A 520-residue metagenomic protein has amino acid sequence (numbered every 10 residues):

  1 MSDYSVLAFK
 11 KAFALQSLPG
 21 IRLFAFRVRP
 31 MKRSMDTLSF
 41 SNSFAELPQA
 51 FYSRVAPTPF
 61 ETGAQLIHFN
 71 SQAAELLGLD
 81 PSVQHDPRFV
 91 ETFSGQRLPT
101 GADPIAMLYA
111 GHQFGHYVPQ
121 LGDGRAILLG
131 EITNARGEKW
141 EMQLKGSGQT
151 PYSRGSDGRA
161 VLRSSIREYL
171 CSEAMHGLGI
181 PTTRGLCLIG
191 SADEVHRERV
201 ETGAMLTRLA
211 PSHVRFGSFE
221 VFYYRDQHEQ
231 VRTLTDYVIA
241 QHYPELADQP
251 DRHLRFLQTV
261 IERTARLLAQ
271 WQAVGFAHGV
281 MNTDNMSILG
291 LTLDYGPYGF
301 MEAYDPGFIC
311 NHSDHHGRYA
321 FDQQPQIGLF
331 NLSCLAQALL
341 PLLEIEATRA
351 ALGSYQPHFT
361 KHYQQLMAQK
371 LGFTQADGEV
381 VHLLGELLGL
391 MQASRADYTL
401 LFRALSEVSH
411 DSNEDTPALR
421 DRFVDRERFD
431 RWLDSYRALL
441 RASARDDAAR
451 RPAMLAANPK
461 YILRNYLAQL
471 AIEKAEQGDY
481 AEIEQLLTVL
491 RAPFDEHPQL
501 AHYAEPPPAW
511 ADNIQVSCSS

Functional and structural regions predicted by a protein language model:
Y4, F9, F13, F24-F26: Aromatic (phenylalanine/tyrosine) cluster motif
M31-A110, C310, H315-S520: Regulatory N- and C-terminal appendages and interdomain linkers associated with kinase/kinase-like NTP transferase
F44-P48, W140-T150, T235, I239 (+2 more regions): Active-site-adjacent bridging/hinge elements
G63, Q72-L76, P81-S82, S94-A247 (+6 more regions): Conserved ATP-binding subdomain of kinase catalytic cores across diverse folds
S165, E194-H278, I288-H382: ATP-dependent phospho-/nucleotidyl transfer catalytic cores
M281: Hydrophobic HxD+1 residue recognition
D284: Conserved protein-kinase catalytic-loop position immediately C-terminal to the HRD catalytic Asp
